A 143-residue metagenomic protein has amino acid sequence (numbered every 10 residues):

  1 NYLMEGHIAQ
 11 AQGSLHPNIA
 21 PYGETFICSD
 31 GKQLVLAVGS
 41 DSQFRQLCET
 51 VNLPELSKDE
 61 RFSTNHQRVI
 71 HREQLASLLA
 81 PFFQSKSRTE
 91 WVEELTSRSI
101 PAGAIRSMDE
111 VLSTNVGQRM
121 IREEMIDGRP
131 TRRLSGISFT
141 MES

Functional and structural regions predicted by a protein language model:
N1-S143: Acyl-CoA thioester-binding alpha/beta core of soluble enzymes
